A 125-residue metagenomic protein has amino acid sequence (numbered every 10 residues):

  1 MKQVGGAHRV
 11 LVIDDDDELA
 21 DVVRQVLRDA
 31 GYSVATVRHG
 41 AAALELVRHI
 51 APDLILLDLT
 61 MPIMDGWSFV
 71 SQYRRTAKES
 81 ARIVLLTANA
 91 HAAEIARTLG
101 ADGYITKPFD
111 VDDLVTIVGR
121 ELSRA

Functional and structural regions predicted by a protein language model:
M1-L11, D112-A125: Non-catalytic signal-transmission and effector/linker regions of two-component phosphorelay proteins
G6-E18, V23-L27, I55: Conserved acidic segment of CheY-like receiver
G31-R38, L46: Short hydrophobic/Thr-rich beta-strand motif most characteristic of the beta2 strand and flanking loop of CheY-like
R38-A42, D65-S68: Acidic catalytic/metal-coordinating carboxylates
E45, W67-K78: Short amphipathic alpha-helix used as the core "switch/output" element in two-component signaling
D58: Active-site residues of response regulator receiver
M61: Receiver (REC) domain active-site loop signature in two-component systems and cognate sites in sensor histidine kinases
S68, A90-I105, T116: Alpha4 helix (beta4-alpha4-beta5 surface) of REC/receiver domains from two-component response regulators
